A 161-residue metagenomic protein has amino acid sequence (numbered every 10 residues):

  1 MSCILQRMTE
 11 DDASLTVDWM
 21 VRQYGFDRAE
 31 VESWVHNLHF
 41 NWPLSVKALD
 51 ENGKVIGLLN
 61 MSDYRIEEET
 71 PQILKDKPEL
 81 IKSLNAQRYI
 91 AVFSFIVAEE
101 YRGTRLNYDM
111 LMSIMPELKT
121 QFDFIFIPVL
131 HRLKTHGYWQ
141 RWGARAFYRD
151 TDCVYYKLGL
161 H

Functional and structural regions predicted by a protein language model:
S2-T16: A short beta-loop-alpha structural element at the N-terminal edge of CoA-dependent acyl/N-acetyltransferase catalytic
M8, F95-V97: Hydrophobic adenine-recognition pocket in adenosine-nucleotide-binding enzymes
G25-V55, N60, R65-I66: Active-site rim helix/loop that mediates acceptor-substrate recognition in acyltransferases
P43-K47, L58, Y89, S94 (+2 more regions): Short hydrophobic/aromatic beta-strand element in the GNAT-like acyltransferase core that lines or flanks the acyl-donor
N60-S94: Conserved acyl-donor/pantetheine-binding loop and adjacent beta-alpha core of acyl/acetyltransferases and related
Y89-I90, L118-H131: Conserved GNAT acetyl-CoA-binding A-motif
V92, G103-L111: Glycine-rich acyl-CoA binding loop
V97-R102, I114, F126-Q140, D150 (+1 more regions): Conserved beta-strand-loop-alpha-helix junction that forms the acyl-donor binding cleft
